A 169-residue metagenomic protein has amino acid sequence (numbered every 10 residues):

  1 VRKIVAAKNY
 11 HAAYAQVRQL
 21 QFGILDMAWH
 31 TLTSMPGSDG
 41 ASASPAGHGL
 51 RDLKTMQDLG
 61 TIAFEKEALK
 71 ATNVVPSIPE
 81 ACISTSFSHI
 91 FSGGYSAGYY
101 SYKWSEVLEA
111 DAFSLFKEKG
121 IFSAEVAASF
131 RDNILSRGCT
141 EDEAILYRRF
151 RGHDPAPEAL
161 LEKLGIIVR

Functional and structural regions predicted by a protein language model:
V1-R169: Cation-handling catalytic/transport regions enriched in His/Asp/Glu
